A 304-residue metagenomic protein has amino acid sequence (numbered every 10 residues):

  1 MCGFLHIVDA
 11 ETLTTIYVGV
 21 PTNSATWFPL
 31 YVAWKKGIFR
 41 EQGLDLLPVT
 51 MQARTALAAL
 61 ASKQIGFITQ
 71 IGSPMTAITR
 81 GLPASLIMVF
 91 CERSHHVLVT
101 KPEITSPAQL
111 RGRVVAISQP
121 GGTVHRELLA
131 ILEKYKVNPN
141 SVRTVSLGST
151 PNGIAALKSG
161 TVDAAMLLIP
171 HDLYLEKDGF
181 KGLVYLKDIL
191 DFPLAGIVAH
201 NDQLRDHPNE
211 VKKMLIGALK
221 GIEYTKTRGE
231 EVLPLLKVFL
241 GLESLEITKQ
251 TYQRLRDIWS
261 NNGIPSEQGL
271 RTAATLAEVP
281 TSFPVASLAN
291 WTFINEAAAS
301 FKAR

Functional and structural regions predicted by a protein language model:
M1-G3: Bacterial N-terminal signal peptides
H6-A10: Sec/Tat signal peptide C-region and signal peptidase I cleavage site
E11-S149, G153-S159, D163-I169, F180-Y185 (+1 more regions): Short, glycine-/small- and polar/acidic-enriched structural segments that line small-molecule recognition paths
V20, F90-T100, E176-Q203, H207 (+4 more regions): Periplasmic-binding protein-like
W27, L57, A61, H125 (+10 more regions): Extracytoplasmic/secreted envelope proteins and their assembly/folding machinery, especially bacterial periplasmic
G72-S73, P151-F239: Pocket-lining segment of extracytoplasmic ligand-binding domains
D206-F283: Secondary-structure end/capping motifs
A274-R304: Conserved C-terminal helix/tail region of periplasmic/extracytoplasmic solute-binding proteins
